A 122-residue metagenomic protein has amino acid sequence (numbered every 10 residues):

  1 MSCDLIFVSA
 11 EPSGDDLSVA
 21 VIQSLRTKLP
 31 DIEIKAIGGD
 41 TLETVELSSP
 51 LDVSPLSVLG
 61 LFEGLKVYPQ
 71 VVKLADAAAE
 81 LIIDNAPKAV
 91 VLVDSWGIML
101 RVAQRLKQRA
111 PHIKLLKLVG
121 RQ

Functional and structural regions predicted by a protein language model:
D4-Q122: Active-site and donor-binding regions of nucleotide-sugar-utilizing enzymes
